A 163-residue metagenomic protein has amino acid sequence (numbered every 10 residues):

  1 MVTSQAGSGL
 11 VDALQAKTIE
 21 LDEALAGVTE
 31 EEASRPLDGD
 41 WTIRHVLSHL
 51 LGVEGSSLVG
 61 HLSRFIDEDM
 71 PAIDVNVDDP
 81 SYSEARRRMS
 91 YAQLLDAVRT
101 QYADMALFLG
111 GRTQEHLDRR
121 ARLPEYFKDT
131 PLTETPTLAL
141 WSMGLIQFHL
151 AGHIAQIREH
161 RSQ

Functional and structural regions predicted by a protein language model:
M1-G9, V53-D104, Q163: Short, helix-capping/interhelical loops that line the mouth of catalytic, cofactor-, or ligand-binding pockets
Q5, V28, W41, R86-M89 (+1 more regions): Short coil/turn linker and secondary-structure boundary residues
Q5-I19, E23-L37: An N-terminal domain-cap segment
L14-L21, I43-L58, E84-Y91, L95-M105 (+2 more regions): Alpha-helical transition-metal enzyme core signature, strongest for iron centers
A26-T29, G110-T113, R161: A structural signal for long alpha-helical coiled-coils and helix-turn connectors that form the cytosolic signaling
E32-D78, R120-Q163: Short, contiguous alpha-helical
M70, G111-D118: Proline-centered turn/helix-capping motifs that create local helix->coil transitions or kinks
